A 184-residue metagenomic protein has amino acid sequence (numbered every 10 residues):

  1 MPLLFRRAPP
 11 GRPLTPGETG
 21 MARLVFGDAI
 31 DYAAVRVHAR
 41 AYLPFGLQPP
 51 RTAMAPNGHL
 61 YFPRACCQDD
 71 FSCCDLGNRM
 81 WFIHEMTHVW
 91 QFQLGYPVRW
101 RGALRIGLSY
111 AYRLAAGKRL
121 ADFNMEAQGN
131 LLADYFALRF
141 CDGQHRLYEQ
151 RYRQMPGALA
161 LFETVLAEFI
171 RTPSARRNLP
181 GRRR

Functional and structural regions predicted by a protein language model:
P2-R7, R12-T19, R23, A29-I30 (+4 more regions): Metalloprotease/metallohydrolase-associated module, dominated by Zn2+-dependent proteases
D28, L47-P50, Y61-I83, R119-A121: Short pre-active-site segment immediately N-terminal to the catalytic Zn-binding motif
R40-P44, L60, C66-Q68, T87 (+2 more regions): Short, solvent-exposed loop/turn segments at secondary-structure junctions
M80-F92: Active-site recognition of the HExxH zinc-binding catalytic motif
